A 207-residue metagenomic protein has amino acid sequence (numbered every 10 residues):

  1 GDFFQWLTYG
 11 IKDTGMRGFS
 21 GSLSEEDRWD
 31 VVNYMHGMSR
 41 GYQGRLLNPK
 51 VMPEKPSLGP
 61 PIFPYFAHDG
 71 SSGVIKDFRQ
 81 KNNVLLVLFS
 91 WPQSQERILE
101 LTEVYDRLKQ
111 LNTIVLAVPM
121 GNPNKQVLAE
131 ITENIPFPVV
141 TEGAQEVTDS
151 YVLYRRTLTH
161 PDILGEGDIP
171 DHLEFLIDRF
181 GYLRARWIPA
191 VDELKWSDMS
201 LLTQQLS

Functional and structural regions predicted by a protein language model:
G1-S39: Extracytoplasmic electron-transfer domains, predominantly the class I c-type cytochrome c fold
G15, I62, L173: Conserved beta-strand and immediately adjacent loop positions that scaffold enzyme active sites
G41-L58, P161-S207: Thiol-/selenol-based redox modules, centered on thioredoxin-like and closely related oxidoreductase domains
P64-A67, L176: Hydrophobic beta-strand positions
V74-E103, I114, V118: Short active-site neighborhood of thiol/selenol oxidoreductases, capturing the structured segment around
K76-F78, L153, P189: Residue-level structural signal for beta-strand termini and adjacent loop
Q80-V84, Q110-V115, I135-F137, R179: Loop/turn elements at helix/coil->beta-strand transitions in domains of secreted/extracellular proteins
K125-D171: Short, internal strand/loop/helix patches that form the active-site neighborhood or redox-interaction surface
